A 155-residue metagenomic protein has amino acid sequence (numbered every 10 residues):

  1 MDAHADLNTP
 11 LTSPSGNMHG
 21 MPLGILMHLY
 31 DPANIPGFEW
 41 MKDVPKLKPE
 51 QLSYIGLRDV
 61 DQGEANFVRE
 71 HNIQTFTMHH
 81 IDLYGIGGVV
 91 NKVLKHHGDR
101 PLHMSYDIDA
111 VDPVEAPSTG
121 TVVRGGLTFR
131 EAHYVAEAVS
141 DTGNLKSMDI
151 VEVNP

Functional and structural regions predicted by a protein language model:
M1-A3, M27, Q51-D59, T77-H79 (+1 more regions): Short, structured patches in soluble enzyme cores that scaffold and shape functional sites
M1-V44, T142-K146: Active-site histidine-anchored catalytic micro-motif
N8, V60-Q62, P155: Active-site environment of divalent metal-dependent phosphoester hydrolases
T9, S13, G63, V114-T119: Active-site-proximal flexible loops/turns
G37-K42, R58-F76: Active-site-proximal loop/helix segment associated with metal-binding centers of metalloenzymes
K42-Y54: Long, low-complexity, intrinsically disordered polar/charged segments
P49-Q51, R58-G63, D99-L102: Aromatic-lined glycan-binding groove of carbohydrate-active enzymes
F67-P155: Catalytic cores of soluble, metal-dependent hydrolases
